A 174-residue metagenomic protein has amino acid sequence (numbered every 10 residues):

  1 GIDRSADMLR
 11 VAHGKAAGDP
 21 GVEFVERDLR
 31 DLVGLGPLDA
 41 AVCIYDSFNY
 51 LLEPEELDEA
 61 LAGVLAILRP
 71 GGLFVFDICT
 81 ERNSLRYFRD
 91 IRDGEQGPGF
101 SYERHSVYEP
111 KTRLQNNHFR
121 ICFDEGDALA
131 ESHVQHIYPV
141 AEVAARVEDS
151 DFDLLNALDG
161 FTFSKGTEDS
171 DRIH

Functional and structural regions predicted by a protein language model:
G1-L32: Class I SAM-dependent methyltransferase SAM/SAH-binding core
D7, G34, L52-E55: Short N-terminal helix/helix-N-cap motif within the alpha/beta-hydrolase-1
R30-A41: A short acidic, Gly/Pro-enriched loop at the edge of an enzyme's catalytic core that lines a small-molecule cofactor
D39-E56: A short SAM/SAH-binding and catalytic strip from SAM-dependent methyltransferases
D58-L73: A short glycine-rich, Lys/Arg-flanked "PGG" loop and its adjoining helix->strand segment in the class I
V75-R146: SAM-dependent methyltransferase
S132-H136, D153-F163: Conserved S-adenosyl-L-methionine
G166-H174: Core SAM-dependent methyltransferase catalytic element
